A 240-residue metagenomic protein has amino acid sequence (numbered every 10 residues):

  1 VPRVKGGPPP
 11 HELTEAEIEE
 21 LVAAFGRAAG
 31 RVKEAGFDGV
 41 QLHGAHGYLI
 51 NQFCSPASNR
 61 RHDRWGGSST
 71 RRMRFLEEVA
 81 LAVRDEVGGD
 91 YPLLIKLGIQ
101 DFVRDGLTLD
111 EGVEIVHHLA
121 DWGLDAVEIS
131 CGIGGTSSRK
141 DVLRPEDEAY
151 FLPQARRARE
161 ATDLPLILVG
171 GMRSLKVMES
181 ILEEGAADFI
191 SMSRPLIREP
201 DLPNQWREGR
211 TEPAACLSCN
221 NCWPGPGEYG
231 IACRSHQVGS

Functional and structural regions predicted by a protein language model:
V1-S240: Flavin-dependent oxidoreductase catalytic cores
